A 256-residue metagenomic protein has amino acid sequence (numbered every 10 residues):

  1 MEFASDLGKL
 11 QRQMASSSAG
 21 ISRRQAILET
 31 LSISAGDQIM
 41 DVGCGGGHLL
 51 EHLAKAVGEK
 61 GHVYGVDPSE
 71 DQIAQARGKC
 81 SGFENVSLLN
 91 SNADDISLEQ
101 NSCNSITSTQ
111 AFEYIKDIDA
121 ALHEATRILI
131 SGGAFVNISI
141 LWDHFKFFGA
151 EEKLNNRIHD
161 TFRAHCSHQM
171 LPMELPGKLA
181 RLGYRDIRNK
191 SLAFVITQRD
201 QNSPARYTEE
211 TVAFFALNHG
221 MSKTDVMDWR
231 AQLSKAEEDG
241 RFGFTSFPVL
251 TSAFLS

Functional and structural regions predicted by a protein language model:
M1-M40, H48-H52, D71-Q75, K79: Conserved class I S-adenosyl-L-methionine
E2-Q13, I187-F242: C-terminal helical/coil "lid" or tail adjacent to the Rossmann-like core of SAM-dependent
Q38-V42, G46-D95: Class I SAM-dependent methyltransferase SAM/SAH-binding core
E59-K60, L129-A134: Short glycine-dipeptide loop
D94-S105: A short acidic, Gly/Pro-enriched loop at the edge of an enzyme's catalytic core that lines a small-molecule cofactor
N104-D117: A short SAM/SAH-binding and catalytic strip from SAM-dependent methyltransferases
D119-S131: A short glycine-rich, Lys/Arg-flanked "PGG" loop and its adjoining helix->strand segment in the class I
V136-Q201, F215: Conserved catalytic/acceptor-binding region of the Class I
